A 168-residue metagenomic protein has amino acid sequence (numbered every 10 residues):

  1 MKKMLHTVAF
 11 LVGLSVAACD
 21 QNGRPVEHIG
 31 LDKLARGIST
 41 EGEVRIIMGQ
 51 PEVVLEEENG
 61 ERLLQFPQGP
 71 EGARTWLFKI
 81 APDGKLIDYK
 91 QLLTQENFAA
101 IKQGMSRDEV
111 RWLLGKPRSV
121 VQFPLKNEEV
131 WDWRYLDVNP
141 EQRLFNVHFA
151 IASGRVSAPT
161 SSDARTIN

Functional and structural regions predicted by a protein language model:
M1-V8: Bacterial N-terminal signal peptides that target proteins for export
S15-A18: C-terminal motif of bacterial Sec signal peptides marking the signal peptidase cleavage site
D20-N168: Residues within mature, well-folded domains
